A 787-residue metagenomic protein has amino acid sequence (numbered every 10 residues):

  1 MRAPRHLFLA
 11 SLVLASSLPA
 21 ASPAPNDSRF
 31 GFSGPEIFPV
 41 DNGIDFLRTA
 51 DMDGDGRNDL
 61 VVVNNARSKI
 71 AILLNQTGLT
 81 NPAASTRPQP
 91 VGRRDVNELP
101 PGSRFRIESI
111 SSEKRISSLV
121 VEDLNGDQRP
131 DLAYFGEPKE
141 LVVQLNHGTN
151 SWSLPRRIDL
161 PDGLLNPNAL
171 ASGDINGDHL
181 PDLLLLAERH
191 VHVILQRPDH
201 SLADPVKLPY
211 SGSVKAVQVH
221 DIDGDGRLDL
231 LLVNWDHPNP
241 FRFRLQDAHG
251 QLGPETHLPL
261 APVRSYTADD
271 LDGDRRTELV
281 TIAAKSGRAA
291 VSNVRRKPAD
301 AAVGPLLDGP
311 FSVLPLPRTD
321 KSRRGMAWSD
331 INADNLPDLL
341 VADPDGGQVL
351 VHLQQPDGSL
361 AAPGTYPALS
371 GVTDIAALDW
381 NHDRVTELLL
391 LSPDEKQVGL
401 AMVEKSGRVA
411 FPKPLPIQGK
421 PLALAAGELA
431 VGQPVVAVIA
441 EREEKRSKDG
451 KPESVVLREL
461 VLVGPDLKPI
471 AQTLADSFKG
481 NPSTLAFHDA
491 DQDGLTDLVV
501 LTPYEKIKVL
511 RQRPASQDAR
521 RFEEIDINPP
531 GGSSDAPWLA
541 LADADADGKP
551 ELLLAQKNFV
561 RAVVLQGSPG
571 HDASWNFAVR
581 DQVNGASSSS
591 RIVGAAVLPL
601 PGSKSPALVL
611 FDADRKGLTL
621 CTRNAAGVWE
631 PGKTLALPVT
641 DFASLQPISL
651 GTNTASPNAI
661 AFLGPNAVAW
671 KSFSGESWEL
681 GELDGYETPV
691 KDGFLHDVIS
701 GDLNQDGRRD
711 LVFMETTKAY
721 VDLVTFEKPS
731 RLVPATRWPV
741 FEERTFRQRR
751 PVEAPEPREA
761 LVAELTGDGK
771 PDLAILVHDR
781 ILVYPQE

Functional and structural regions predicted by a protein language model:
M1-H6: Positively charged n-region of N-terminal signal peptides that target proteins for export
L7-S17: Bacterial N-terminal signal peptides
A20-E787: Beta-propeller-forming repeat regions
